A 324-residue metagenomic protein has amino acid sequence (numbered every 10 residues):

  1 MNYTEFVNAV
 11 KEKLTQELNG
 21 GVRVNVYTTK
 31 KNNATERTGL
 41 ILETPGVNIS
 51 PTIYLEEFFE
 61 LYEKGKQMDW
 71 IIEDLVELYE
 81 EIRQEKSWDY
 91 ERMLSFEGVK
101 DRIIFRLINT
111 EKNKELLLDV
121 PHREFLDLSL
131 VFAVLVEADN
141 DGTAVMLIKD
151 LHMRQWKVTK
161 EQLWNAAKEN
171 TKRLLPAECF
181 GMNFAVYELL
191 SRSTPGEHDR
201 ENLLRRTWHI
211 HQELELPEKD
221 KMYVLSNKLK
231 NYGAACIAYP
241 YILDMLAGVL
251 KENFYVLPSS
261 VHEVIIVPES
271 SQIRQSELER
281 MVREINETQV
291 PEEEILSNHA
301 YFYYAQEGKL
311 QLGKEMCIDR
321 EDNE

Functional and structural regions predicted by a protein language model:
M1-N32, E36-T38: N-terminal alpha-helical "arm" segments
M1-Y3, L216-P217, V224-K230: A broad, low-specificity signal for short, low-complexity segments enriched in glycine/proline and polar/charged
N2, Y54, F302-Y304: Short, solvent-exposed coil/turn linker segments
N2-V10, Q67, I71-D74, T159 (+5 more regions): Short amphipathic alpha-helical segments
V10-N19, L75, Y79-R83, A167 (+2 more regions): Hydrophobic, Leu/Ile/Phe/Ala-enriched alpha-helical segments that form helix-helix packing faces
L18, V22, S87, L175-C179 (+2 more regions): Residue-level signal for secondary-structure boundary elements
Y27-Y223: Charged, alpha-helical interface segments at or near domain boundaries
K228-E324: C-terminal structured domains
